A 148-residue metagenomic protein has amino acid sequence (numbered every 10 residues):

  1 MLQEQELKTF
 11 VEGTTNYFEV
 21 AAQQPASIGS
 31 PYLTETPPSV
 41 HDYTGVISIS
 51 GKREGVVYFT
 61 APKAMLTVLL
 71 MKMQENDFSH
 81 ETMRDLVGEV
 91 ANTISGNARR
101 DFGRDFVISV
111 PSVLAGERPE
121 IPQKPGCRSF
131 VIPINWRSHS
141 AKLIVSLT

Functional and structural regions predicted by a protein language model:
M1-T148: N-terminal auxiliary interaction/assembly segments of multi-subunit proteins
